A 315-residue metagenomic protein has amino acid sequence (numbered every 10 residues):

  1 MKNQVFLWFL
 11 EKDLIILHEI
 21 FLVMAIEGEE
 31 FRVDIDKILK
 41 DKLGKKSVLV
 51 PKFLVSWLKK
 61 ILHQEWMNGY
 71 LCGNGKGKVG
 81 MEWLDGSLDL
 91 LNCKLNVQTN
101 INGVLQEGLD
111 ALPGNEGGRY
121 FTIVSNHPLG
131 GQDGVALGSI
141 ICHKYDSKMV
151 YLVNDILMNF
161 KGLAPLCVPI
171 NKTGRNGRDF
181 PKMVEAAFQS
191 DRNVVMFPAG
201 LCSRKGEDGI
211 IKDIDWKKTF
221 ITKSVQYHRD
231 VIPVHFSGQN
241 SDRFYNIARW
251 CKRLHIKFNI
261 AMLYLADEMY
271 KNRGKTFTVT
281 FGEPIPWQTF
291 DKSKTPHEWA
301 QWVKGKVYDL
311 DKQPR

Functional and structural regions predicted by a protein language model:
K2-N3, K12: Polybasic, lysine-rich low-complexity intrinsically disordered segments
D13, H18-F121, G134-A136, A164: Membrane-anchoring hydrophobic helices of lipid-metabolizing enzymes
L88-L95, I170-N176, G209-I210: Short, flexible loop segments at the rims of nucleotide/cofactor-binding pockets, characterized by
C93-N100, N176-R178, M262-L263: Short gly/ser/thr-rich secondary-structure transition/capping motifs
Q98-N102, L152-N154, I170, P284: Conserved beta-strand termini and adjacent loop/short-helix elements that scaffold enzyme active sites in alpha/beta
F121-R175: Catalytic core of membrane glycerolipid acyltransferases/transacylases, capturing the structured, soluble-facing
R178-R315: Non-catalytic C-terminal accessory region of glycerolipid acyltransferases and related lyso-lipid remodeling enzymes
